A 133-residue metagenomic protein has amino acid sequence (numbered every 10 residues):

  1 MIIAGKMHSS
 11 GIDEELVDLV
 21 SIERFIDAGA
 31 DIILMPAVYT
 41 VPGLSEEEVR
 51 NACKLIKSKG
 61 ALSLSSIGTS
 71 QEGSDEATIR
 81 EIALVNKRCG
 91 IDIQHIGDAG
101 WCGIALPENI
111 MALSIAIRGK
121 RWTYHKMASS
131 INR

Functional and structural regions predicted by a protein language model:
M1-L62, A77-I96, I115, H125: Alpha/beta enzyme core
V20, E72, T78-R80, N109-L113 (+1 more regions): Aromatic-residue detector
L44, S74, W101, A105: Catalytic cores of large soluble enzymes that bind and process phosphate-bearing ligands
G60-E72: Active-site clefts of carbohydrate-active enzymes
I67, G97-A99: Short beta-alpha connecting loops at secondary-structure transitions that line or flank enzyme active sites
R88, A128-R133: C-terminal non-catalytic interaction/assembly regions of soluble proteins
A99-S129: C-terminal helical cap(s) of enzyme catalytic domains, especially alpha/beta-barrels
